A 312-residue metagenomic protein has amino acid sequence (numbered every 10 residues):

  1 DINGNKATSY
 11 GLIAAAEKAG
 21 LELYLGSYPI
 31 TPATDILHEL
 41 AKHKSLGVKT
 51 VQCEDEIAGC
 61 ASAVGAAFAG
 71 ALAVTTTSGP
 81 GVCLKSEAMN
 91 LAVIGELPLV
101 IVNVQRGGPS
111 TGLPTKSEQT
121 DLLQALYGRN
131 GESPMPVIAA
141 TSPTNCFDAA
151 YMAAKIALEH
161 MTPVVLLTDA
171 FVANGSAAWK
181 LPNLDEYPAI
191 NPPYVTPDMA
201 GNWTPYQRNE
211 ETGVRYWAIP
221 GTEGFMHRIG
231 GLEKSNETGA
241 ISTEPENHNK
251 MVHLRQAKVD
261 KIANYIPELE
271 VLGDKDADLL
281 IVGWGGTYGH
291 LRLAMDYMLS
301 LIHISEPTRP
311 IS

Functional and structural regions predicted by a protein language model:
D1-A15, L126, D185, Q256-L280 (+1 more regions): Glycine-/acidic-rich phosphate or pyrophosphate-binding loops and their flanking alpha/beta elements
D1-M135, A139-A140: Thiamine diphosphate
Y28-P32, G81, R106-G108, L167-N183 (+1 more regions): A glycine-rich phosphate-binding loop feature that marks nucleotide/adenosyl-phosphate handling sites
P32-I36, A58-A61, V82-K85, G107-T111 (+6 more regions): Flexible loop/turn segments at secondary-structure boundaries
H38-H43, S176-Y187, H290-D296: Short glycine/threonine-rich loop-to-helix capping motif typified by GTGT followed within a few residues by an Asp-Pro
K116-V165, D169, A189-G201: Conserved thiamine diphosphate
V164-E270: Conformationally flexible catalytic loops at phosphate/diphosphate-handling active centers
I302-E306, P310-S312: Single conserved hydrophobic/aromatic residue that forms the stacking wall/gate of nucleotide- or nucleobase-binding
